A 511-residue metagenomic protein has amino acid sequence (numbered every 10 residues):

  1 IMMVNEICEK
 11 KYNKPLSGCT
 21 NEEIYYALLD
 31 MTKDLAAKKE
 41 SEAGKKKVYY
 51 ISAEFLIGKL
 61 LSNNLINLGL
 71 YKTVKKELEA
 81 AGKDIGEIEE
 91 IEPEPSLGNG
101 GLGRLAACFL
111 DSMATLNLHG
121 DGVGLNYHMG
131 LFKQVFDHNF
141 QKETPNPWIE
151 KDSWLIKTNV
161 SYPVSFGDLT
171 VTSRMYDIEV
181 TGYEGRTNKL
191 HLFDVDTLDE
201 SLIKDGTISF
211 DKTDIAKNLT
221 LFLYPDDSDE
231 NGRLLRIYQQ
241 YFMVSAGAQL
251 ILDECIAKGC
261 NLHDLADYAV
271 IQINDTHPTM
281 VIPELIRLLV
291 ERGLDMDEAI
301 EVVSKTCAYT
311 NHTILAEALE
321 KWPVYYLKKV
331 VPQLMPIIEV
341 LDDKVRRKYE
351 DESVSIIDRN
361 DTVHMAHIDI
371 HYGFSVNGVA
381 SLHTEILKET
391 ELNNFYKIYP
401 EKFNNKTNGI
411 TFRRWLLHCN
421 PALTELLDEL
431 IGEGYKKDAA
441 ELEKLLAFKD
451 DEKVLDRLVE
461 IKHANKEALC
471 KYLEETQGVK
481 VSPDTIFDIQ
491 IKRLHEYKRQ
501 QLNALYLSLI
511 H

Functional and structural regions predicted by a protein language model:
I1-I510: A conserved ligand/cofactor-binding region detector
